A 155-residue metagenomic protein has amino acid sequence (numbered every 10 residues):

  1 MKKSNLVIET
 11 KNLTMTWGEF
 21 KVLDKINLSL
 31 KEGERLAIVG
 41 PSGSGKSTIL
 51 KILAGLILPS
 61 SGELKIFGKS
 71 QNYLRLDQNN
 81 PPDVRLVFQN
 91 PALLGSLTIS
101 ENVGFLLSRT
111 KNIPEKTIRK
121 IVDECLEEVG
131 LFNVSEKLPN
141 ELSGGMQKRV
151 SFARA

Functional and structural regions predicted by a protein language model:
V39-P41: The feature captures the beta-strand-to-loop junction immediately N-terminal to the Walker
A54: Helix-to-loop junction immediately C-terminal to a conserved catalytic motif
Q71-R85, R109, E115: ABC ATPase NBD coupling module
L97-F105: Short coil-to-helix segment of the ABC ATPase nucleotide-binding domain corresponding to the Q-loop/switch region
E115-N133: Conserved ABC ATPase "signature" region
L138-L142, M146: Conserved ABC ATPase signature
F152: Hydrophobic anchor residue at the start of the ABC signature
